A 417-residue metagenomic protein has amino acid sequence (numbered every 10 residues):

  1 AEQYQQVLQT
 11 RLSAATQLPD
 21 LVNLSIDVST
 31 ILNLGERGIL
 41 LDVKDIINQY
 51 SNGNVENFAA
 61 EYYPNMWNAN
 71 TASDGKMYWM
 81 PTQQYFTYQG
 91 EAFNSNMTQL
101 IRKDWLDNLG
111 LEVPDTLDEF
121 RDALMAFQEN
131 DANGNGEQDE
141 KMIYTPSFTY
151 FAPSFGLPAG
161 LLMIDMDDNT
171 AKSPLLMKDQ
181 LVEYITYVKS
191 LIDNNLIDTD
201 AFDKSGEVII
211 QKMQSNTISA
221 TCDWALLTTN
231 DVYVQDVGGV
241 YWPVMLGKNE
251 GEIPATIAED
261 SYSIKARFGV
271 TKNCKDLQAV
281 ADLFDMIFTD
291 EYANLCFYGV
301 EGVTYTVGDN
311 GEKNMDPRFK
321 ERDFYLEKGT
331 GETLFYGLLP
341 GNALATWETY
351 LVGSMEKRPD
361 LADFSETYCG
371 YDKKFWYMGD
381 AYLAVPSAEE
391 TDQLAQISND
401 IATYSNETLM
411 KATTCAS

Functional and structural regions predicted by a protein language model:
E2-S73, D107-V113, D118-E119, E129 (+3 more regions): Extracytoplasmic "Venus flytrap"/periplasmic binding protein-like
D20, G53-I101, V188, W242-V244 (+1 more regions): A structural signal for short loop-to-beta-strand junctions that line the ligand-binding cleft of periplasmic/secreted
K44-Y50, S73-Y150, D165-K212, T217 (+4 more regions): Helix-loop-helix "hinge/cap" segment bordering the ligand-binding cleft or interdomain interface
Y62-N65, F148-L161, D167-T170: Active-site-proximal, well-structured secondary-structure segments within enzyme catalytic domains
L227-N230, G238, I257-E259, R267 (+3 more regions): Long, internal scaffold/assembly segments composed of regular secondary structure
V234-E259, G311-F335: Extended amphipathic alpha-helical segments with heptad-repeat/coiled-coil character used for oligomerization, fusion
E291-T408: Conserved small-residue motifs centered on glycine
E407-S417: Histidine-centered catalytic/metal-binding microenvironments
